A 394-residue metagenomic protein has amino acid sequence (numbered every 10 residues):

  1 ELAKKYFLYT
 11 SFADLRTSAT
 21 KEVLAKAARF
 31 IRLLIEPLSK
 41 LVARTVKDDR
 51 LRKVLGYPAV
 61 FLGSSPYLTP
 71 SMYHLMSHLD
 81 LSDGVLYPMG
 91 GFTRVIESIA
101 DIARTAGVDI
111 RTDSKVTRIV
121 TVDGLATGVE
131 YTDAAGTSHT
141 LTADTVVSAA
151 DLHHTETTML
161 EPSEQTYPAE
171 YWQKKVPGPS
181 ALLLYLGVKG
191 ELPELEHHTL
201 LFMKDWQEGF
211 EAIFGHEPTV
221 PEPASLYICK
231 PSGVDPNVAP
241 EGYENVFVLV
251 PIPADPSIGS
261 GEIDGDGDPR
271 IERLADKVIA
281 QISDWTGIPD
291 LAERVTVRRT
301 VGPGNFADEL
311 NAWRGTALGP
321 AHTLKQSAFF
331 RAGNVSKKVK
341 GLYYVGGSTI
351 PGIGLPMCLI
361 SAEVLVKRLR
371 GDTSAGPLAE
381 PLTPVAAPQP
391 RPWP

Functional and structural regions predicted by a protein language model:
E1-L68: Rossmann-like flavin
D48-L62, P221-C229, S283-P351: A glycine-rich dinucleotide-binding beta-alpha-beta segment and adjacent secondary-structure elements that constitute
K53-L86, S336-K340: Active-site-adjacent "gating/activation" loops or surface patches in catalytic cores
L75-T137, D144: Helical element adjacent to the flavin cofactor pocket in flavoenzyme catalytic cores
T117-P240, A386: Mid-domain catalytic core of redox enzymes that form a hydrophobic substrate pocket/lid adjacent to a catalytic redox
T121, R370-P394: Active-site-proximal substrate-binding core of FAD-dependent oxidoreductases
K189-N305: C-terminal segments that line or cap access tunnels to active or ligand-binding sites in enzymes and enzyme-associated
G347-R370: A conserved FAD-binding loop/helix module that cradles the flavin
